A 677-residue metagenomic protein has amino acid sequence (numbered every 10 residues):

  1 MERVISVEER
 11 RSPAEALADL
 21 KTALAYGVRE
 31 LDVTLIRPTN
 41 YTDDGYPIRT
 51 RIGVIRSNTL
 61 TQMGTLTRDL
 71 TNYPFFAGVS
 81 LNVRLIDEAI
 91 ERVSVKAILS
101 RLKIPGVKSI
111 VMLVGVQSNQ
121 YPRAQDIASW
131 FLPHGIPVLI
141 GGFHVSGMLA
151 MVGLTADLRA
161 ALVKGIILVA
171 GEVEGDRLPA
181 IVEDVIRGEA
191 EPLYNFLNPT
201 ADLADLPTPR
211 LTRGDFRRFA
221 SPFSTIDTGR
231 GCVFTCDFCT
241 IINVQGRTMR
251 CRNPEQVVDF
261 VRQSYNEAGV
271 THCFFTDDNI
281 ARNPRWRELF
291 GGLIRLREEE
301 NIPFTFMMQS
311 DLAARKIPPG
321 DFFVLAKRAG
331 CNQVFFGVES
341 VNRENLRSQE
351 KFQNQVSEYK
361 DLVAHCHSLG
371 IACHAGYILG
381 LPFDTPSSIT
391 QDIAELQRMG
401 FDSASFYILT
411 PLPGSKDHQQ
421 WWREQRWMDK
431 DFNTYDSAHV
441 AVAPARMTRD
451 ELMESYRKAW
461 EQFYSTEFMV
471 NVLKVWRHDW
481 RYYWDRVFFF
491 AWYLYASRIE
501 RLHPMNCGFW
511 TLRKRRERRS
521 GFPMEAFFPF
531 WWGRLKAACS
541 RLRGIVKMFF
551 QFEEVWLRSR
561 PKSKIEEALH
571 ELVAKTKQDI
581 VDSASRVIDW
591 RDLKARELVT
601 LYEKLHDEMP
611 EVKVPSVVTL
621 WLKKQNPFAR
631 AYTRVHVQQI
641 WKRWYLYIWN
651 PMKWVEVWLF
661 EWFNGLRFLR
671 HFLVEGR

Functional and structural regions predicted by a protein language model:
M1-L35, K103-K108, P133, D184 (+2 more regions): Radical SAM enzyme core and accessory elements
E2-G269: Acidic, low-complexity intrinsically disordered segments
L35, L113, I140, F275-D277 (+3 more regions): Conserved beta-strand positions
N40-T42, I90-E91, V116-Q120, H144-S146 (+11 more regions): Short, solvent-exposed loop/turn segments at secondary-structure junctions
T42-D43, V145-M151, F234, N283-R285 (+4 more regions): Flexible glycine/acidic-rich beta-alpha junction loops that bind and position SAM and/or redox cofactors in anaerobic
L66-N82, E267-A268, E300, A329 (+3 more regions): A structural motif corresponding to the C-terminal end of an alpha-helix and its immediate exit/capping segment
G153-P179, F323-V334, Q391-F406: Structural recognition of alpha->loop->beta junctions
A204-H374, L381, T385-T390, A394: Radical SAM [4Fe-4S] cluster-binding motif and immediate context
